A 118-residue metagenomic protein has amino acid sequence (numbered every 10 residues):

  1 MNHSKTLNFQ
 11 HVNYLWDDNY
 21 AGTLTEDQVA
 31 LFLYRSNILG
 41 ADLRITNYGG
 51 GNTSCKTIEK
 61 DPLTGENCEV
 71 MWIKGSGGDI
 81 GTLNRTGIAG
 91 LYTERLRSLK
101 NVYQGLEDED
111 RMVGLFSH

Functional and structural regions predicted by a protein language model:
N2-T23: Generic N-terminal amphipathic, Lys/Arg-enriched alpha-helix
E26-S117: N-terminal low-complexity or amphipathic/hydrophobic leaders
